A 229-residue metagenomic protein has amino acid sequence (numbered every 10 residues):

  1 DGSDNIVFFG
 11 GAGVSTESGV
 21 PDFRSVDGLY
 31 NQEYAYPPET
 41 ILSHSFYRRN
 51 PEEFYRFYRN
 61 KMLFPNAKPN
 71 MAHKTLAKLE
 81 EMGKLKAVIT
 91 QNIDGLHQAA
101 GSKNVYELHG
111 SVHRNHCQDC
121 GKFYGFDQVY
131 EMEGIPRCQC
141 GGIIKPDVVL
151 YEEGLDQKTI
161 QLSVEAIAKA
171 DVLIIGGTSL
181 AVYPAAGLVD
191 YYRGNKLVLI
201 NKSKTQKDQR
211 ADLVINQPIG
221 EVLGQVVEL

Functional and structural regions predicted by a protein language model:
D1-L229: Conserved catalytic core of sirtuin-type NAD+-dependent deacylases
